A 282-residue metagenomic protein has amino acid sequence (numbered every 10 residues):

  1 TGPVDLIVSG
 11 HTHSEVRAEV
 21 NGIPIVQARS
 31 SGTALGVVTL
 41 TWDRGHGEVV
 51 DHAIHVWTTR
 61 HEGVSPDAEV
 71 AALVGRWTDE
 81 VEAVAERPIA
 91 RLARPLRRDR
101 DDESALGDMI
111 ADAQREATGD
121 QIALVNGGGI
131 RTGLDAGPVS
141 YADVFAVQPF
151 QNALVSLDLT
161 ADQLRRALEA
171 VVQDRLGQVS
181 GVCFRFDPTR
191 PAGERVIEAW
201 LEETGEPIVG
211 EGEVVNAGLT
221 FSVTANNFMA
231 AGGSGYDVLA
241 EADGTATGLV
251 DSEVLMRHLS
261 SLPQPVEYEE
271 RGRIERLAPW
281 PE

Functional and structural regions predicted by a protein language model:
T1, V16-N21: Metal-dependent catalytic neighborhoods of phosphoester/phosphodiester hydrolases
T1-S9, D101-D102: Active-site-proximal segments of metal-dependent phosphoesterases and phosphodiesterases across multiple
V4, E15, L164: Long, structured stretches of catalytic cores involved in phosphate-ester chemistry, encompassing
D5-H13, I25-A28: Active-site neighborhood of phospho(di)ester-bond hydrolases with catalytic His/Asp-centered motifs
S9-G10, N21, T33, G177: Short solvent-exposed loop/turn micro-motifs enriched in small/polar/acidic residues
S14-E15, G32: Glycine-rich nucleotide phosphate-binding loop and flanking beta-alpha elements of Rossmann-like dinucleotide-binding
N21-G22, G45: Beta-strand-connecting loop/turn residues
R29-E282: Catalytic centers of hydrolytic enzymes
